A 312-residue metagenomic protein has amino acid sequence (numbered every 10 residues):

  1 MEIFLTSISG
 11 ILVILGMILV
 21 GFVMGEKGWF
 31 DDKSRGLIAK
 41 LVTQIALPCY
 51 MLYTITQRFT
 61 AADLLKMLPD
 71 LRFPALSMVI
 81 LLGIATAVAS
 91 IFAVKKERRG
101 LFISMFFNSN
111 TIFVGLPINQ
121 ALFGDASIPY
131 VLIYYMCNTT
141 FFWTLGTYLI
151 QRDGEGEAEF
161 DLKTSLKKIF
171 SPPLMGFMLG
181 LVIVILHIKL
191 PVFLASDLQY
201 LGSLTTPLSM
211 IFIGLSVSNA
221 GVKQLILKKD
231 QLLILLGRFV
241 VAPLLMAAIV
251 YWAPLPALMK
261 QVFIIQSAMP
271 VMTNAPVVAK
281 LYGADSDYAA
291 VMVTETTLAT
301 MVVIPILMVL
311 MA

Functional and structural regions predicted by a protein language model:
M1-A312: Alpha-helical transmembrane segments of multi-pass small-molecule/ion transporters
